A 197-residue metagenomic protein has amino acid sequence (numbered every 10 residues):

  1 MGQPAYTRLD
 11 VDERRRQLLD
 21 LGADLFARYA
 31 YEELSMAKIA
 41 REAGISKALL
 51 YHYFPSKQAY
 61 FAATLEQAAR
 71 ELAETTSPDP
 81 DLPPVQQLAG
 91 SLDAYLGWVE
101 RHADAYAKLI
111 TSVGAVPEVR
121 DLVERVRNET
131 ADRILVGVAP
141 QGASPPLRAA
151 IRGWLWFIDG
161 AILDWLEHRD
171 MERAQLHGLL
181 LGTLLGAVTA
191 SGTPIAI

Functional and structural regions predicted by a protein language model:
M1-E13, G192-I197: N-terminal intrinsically disordered/low-complexity leader segments
Q17, L21, L25-A59, A63: Helix-turn-helix
F54, L109-V116: Short helix-capping/turn signature of helix-turn-helix
A63, S77-E100, D104, P140-S144 (+1 more regions): Hydrophobic alpha-helical connector segments
E66-L72: Short, basic, alpha-helical segments at the C-terminal edge of helix-turn-helix-like DNA-binding modules
G90, G97, P117-W156, G160 (+1 more regions): Amphipathic alpha-helical packing segments from all-alpha helical-bundle domains
A107-I110, A174, A196-I197: Short, hydrophobic secondary-structure boundary micro-motifs
